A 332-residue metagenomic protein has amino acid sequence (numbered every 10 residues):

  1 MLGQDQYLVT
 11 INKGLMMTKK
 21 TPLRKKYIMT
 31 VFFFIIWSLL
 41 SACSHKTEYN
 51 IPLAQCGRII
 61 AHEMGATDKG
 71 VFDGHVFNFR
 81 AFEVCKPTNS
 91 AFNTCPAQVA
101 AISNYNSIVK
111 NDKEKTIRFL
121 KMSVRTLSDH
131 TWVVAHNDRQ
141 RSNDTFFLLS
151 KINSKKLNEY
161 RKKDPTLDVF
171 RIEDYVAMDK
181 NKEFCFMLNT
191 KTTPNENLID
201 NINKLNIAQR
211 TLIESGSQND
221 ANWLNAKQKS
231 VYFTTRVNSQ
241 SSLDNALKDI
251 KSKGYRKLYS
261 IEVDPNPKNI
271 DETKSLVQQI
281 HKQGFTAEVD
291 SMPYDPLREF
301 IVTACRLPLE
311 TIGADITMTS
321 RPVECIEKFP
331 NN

Functional and structural regions predicted by a protein language model:
Q6-L8: Short hydrophobic targeting helices and cationic amphipathic motifs that mediate membrane/organellar targeting
T10-I11, Y27-V31, S44-K46: Intrinsically disordered low-complexity regions specifically enriched for long asparagine
T18-M29: Bacterial N-terminal signal peptides that target proteins for export
T30-L39: Bacterial N-terminal signal peptides
A42-N332: Phosphate-group recognition and catalysis centered on beta-loop-alpha active-site segments
